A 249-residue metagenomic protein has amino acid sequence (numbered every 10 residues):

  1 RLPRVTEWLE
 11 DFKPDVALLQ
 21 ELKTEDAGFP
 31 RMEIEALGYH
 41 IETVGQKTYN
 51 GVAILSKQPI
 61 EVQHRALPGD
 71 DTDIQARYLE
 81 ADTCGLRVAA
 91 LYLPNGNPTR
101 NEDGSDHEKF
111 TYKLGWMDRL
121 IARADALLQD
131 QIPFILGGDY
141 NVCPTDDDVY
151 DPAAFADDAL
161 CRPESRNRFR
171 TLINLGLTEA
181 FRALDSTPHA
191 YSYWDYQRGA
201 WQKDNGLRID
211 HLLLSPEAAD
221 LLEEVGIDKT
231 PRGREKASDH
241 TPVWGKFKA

Functional and structural regions predicted by a protein language model:
R1-D11: Short, acidic/polar
K13, E33, L37, D118-H211: Metal-dependent phosphoesterases centered on the DNase I-like endonuclease/exonuclease/phosphatase
K13-L19: Proline-aspartate-enriched helix->loop->beta-strand connector
L22, Y140, T241: Active-site metal-binding loops of divalent metal-dependent hydrolases
L22-E25, F29-N101: Structured beta-strand-rich core segments of catalytic domains in phosphoester-bond hydrolases
T48-Q63, P188, A200-L221, F247: Conserved beta strand-loop-helix elements of the APE1-like EEP
P68-G69, P94-D118, A154-D157: Surface-exposed cleft-lining segments at the edges of enzyme active sites
G226-A249: Surface polyanion/phosphate-binding segment centered on an Asp-His-Pro turn
